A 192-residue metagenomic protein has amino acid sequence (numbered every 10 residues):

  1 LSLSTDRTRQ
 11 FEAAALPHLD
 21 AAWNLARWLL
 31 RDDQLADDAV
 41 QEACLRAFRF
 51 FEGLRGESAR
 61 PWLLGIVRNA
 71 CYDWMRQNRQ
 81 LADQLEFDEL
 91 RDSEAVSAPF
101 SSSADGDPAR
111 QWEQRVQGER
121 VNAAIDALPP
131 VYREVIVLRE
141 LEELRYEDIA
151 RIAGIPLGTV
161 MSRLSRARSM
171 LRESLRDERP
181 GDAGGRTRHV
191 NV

Functional and structural regions predicted by a protein language model:
L1-N24, Q34-D37, F48: A short, charge-rich alpha-helical start-of-domain segment used by transcription regulators
S2-T5, R9-F11, E147, R151-I152 (+1 more regions): C-terminal edge and immediately downstream basic/flexible tail or linker adjoining helix-turn-helix-like DNA-binding
S4, L81-Q114, R145, G185-V192: Internal acidic/polar
A14, H18, A22, A43 (+2 more regions): Residue-level preference for hydrophobic side chains embedded in well-ordered alpha helices
D32, R145, G154-T159: Helix-turn-helix DNA-binding motif, specifically the short coil turn and the N-cap/start of the second
D38-L45, R49, E57-N69: Structural recognition of an alpha-helix C-terminal capping motif at a helix-to-coil junction
G65-F87, Q114, D177: Arg/Lys-rich amphipathic alpha helix in sigma70-family domain 2
V135-R139: A short pre-motif secondary-structure segment
